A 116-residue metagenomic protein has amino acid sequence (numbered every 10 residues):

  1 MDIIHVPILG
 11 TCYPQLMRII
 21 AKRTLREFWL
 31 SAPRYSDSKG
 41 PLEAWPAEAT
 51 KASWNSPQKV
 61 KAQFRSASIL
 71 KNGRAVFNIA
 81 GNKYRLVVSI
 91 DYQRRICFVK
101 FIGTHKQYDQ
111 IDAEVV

Functional and structural regions predicted by a protein language model:
M1-K83, D91-I96, H105-V116: Basic, Lys/Arg-enriched alpha-helical interface segments
